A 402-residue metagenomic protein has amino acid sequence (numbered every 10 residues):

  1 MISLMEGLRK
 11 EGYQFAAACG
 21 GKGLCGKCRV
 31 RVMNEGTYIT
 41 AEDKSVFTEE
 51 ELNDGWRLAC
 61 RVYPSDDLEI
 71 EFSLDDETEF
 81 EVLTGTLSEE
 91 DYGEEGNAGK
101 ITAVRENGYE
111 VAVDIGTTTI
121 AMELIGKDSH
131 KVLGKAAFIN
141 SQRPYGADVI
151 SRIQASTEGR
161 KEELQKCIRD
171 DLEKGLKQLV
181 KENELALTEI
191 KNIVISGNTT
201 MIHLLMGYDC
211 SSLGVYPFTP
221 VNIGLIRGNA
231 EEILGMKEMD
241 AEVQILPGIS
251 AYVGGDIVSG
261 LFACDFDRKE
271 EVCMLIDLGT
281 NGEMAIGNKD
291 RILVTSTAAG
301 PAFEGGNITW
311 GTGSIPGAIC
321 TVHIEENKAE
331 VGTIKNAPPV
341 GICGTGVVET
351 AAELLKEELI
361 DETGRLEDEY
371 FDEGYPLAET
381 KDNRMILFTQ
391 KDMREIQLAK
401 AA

Functional and structural regions predicted by a protein language model:
M1, M33-E35, P64-D67, G126-S129 (+3 more regions): Short acidic-glycine loop/turn motifs at beta-strand connectors
L8, A136-F138, S296: Short hydrophobic alpha-helix segments
Q14-T37, E49-D66: Local cysteine-cluster metal-coordination motifs and their immediate loop/turn environment, predominantly Fe-S cluster
T40-A112: Fe-S ferredoxin-like electron-transfer domains and their immediately adjacent linker/connector regions across
R61-V62, Y109-A136, E163-L172, L176 (+2 more regions): N-terminal amphipathic, basic-rich helices that act as targeting or association modules
L68-E81, T86-A98, F138-D170, A352: Phosphate-binding loop and its immediate beta->loop->alpha context in nucleotide/phosphate-handling enzymes
V104-Q142, E271-D290: Gly/Thr-rich phosphate-binding beta-strand-loop-beta motif of the actin/hexokinase/Hsp70
S151-E162, C167, D171-Q178, N183 (+3 more regions): Helical "lid/coupling" subdomains associated with nucleotide-phosphate turnover
